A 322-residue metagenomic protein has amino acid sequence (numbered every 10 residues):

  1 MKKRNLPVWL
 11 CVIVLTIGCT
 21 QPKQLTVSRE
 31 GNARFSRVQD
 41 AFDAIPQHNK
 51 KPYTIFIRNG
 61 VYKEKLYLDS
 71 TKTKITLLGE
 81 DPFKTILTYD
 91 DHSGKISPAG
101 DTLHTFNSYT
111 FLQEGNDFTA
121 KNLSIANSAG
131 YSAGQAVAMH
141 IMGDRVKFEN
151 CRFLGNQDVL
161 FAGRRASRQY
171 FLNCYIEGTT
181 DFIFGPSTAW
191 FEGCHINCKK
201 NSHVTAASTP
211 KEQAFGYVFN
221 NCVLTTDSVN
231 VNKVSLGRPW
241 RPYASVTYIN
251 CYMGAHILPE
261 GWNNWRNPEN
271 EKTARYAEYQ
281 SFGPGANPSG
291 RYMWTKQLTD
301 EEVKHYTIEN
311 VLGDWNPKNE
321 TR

Functional and structural regions predicted by a protein language model:
M1-Q24: Bacterial Sec-dependent N-terminal signal peptides
P22-R322: Sequence-level preference for short, compositionally simple segments enriched in small aliphatic or small polar residues
